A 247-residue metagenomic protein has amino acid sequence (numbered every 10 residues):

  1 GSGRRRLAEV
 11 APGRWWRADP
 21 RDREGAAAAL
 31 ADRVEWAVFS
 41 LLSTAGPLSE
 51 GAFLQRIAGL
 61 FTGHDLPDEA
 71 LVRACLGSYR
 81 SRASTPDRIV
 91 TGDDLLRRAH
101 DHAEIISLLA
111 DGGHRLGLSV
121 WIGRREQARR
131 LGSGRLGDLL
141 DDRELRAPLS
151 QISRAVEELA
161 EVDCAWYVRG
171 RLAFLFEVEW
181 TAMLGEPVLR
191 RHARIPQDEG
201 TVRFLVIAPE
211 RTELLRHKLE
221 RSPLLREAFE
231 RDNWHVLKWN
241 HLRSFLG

Functional and structural regions predicted by a protein language model:
G1-W121, E126-R129: C-terminal non-catalytic scaffold/interaction domains in large multidomain proteins
L109, C164-W166, F174-W180: Conserved catalytic cores of phosphodiester-cleaving nucleases, focusing on short active-site segments
H114, I122-G170: Active-site metal-binding core of divalent-cation-utilizing nuclease and nuclease-like domains
S119, A173-F174, E199-I207, W234: Hydrophobic beta-strand segments of well-ordered beta-sheets in folded domains
A128, L205-L214: Short beta-alpha junction loops
G134, L145-R146, R154, E210-G247: Domain-level recognition of nuclease-like catalytic cores that cleave nucleotide substrates
A155-L159, A173-A193, L215: Active-site-adjacent loop/helix micro-motif of nuclease/hydrolase catalytic cores
M183-L205, K218-R221: Short, charged, amphipathic alpha-helix that recurs within catalytic cores of restriction-modification and other
